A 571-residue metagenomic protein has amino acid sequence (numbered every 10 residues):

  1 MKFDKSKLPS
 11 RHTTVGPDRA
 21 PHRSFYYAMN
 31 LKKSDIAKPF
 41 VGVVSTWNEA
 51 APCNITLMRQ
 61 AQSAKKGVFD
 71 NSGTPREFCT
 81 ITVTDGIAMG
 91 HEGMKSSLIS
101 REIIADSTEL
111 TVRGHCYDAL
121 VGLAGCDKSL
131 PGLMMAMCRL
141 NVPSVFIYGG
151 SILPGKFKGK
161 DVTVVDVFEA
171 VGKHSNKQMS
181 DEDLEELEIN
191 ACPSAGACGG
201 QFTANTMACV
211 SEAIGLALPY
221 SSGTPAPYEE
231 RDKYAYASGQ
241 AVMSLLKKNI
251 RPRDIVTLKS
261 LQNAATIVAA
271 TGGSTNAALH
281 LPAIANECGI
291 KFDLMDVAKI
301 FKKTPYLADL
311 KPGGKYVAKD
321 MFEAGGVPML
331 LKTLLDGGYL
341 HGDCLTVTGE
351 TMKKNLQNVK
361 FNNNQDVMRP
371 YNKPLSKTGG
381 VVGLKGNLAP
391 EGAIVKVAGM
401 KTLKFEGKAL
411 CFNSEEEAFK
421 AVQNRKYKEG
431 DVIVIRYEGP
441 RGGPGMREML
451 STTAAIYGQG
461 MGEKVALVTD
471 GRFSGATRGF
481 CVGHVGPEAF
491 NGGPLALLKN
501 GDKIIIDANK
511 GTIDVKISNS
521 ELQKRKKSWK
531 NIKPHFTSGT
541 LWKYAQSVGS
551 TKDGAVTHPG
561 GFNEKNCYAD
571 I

Functional and structural regions predicted by a protein language model:
M1-E49, C53-I55, Q60-C79, G86-I87 (+5 more regions): Catalytic or ion-coupling anion/metal-binding cores of large enzyme and transporter domains
S97-D106: Glycine-rich, highly charged phosphate/nucleotide-binding loops
V112-L133, V145-Y148: A short, small-residue-rich loop immediately preceding and capping a beta-strand
